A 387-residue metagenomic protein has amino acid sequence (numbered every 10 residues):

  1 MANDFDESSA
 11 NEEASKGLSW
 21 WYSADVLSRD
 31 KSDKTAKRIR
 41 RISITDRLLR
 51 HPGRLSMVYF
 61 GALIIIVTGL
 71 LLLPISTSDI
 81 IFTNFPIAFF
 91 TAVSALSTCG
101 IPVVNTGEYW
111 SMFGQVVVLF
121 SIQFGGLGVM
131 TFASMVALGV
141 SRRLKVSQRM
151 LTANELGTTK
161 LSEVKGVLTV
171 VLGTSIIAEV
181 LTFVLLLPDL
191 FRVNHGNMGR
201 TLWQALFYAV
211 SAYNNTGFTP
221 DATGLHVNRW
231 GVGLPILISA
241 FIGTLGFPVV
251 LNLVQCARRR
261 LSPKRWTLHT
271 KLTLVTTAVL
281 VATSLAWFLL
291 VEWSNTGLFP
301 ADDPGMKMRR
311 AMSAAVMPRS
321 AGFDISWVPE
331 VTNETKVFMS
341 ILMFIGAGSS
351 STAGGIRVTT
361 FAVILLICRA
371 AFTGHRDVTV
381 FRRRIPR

Functional and structural regions predicted by a protein language model:
M1-R387: Membrane-proximal intracellular helices of multi-pass ion channels
